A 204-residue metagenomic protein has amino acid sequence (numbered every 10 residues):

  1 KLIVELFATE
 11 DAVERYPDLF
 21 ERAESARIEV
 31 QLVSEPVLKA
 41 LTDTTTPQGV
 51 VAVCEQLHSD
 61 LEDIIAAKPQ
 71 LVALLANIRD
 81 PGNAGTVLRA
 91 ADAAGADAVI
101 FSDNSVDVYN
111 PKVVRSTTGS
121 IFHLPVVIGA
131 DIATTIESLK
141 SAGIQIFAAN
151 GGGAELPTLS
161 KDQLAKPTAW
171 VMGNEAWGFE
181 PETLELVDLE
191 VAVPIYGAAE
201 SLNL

Functional and structural regions predicted by a protein language model:
K1-L204: Post-transcriptional modification and biogenesis factors for structured RNAs of the translation apparatus
